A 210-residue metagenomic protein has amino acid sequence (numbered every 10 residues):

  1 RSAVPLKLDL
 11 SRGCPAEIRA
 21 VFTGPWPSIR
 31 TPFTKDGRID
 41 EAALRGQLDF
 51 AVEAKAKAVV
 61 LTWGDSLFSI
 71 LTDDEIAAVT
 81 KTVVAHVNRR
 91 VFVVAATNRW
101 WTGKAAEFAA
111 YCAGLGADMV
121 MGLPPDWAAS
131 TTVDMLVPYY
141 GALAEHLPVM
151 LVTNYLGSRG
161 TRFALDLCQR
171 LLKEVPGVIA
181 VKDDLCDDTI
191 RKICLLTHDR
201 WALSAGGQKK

Functional and structural regions predicted by a protein language model:
P5-R162, C168-R170, I179: Active-site beta->alpha loop and helix N-cap motifs at the rims of alpha/beta catalytic domains
A142-E145, Y155-K210: Catalytic alpha/beta core domains of metabolic enzymes, predominantly
